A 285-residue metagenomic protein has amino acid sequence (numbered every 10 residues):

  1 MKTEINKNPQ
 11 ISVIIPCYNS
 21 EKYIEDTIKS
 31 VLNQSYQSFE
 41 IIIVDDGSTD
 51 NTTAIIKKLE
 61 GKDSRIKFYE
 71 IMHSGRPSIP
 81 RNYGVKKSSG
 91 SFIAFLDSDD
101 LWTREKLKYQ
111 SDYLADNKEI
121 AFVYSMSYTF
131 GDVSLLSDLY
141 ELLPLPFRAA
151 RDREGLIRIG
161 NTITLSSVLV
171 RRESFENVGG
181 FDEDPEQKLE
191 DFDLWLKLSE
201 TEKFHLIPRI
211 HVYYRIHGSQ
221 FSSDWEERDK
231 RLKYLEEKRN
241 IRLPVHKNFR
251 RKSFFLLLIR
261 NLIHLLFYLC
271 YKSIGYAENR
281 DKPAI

Functional and structural regions predicted by a protein language model:
M1-L32: N-proximal low-complexity "stem/linker" segments adjacent to membrane-targeting elements
K22-E25, D50-L59, L101, E105: Acidic helix N-cap motif at the loop->helix transition within catalytic regions of sugar-transfer enzymes
S30, D45-A54, H73-S74, D97: A conserved acidic beta->alpha catalytic loop
I71-S88, Y109: Glycine-rich, basic loop-to-helix element that forms the pyrophosphate-binding segment of sugar-nucleotide handling
K86, S125, L142-R231, L235: Conserved nucleotide-sugar donor-binding catalytic segment
I93: Short aromatic/hydrophobic "clamp" motif used to bind/position activated sugar donors
D97-L101, M126: The conserved acidic donor/metal-binding loop of glycosyltransferases
E105-L139: Conserved donor NDP-sugar-binding/catalytic core segment of glycosyltransferases
